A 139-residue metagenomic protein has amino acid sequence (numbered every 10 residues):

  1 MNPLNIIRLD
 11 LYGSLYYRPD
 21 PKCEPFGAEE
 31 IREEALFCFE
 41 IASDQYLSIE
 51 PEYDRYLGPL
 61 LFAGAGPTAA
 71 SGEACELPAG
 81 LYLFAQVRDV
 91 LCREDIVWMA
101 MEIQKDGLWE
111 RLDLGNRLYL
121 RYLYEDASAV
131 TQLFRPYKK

Functional and structural regions predicted by a protein language model:
M1-K139: A solvent-exposed interaction/effector surface
